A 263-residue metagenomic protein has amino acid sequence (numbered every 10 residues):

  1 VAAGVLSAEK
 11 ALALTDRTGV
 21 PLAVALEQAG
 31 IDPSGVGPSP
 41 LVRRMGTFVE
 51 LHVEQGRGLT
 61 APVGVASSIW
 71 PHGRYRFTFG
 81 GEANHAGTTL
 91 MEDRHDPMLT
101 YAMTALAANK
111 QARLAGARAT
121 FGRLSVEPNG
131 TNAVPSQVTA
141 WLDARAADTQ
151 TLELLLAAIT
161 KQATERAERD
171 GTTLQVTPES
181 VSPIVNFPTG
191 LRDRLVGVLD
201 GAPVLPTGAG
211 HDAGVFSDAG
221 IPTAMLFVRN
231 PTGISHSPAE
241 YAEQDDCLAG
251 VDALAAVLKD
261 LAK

Functional and structural regions predicted by a protein language model:
V1-Q150: Midchain, well-structured core segments that form catalytic/ion-binding scaffolds
A3, A23, E27, R76-F77 (+6 more regions): Predominant activation on well-ordered alpha-helical scaffold segments within soluble catalytic domains
P62-G64, F79, A157, G190-R194: A generic structural signal for tightly packed, nonpolar segments enriched in small/aliphatic residues
D93-D96, F187-G190, A242-D246: Alpha-helix N-cap and loop-to-helix initiation/capping positions
Q111-A119, A167-T173, L199-A202: Short secondary-structure junctions
T120-G130, W141-D148, T173-R192, G214: A short beta-alpha structural unit
S136, A202-A256: Zn-dependent metallopeptidase/amidohydrolase metal-coordination segment
L154-T164: Short amphipathic alpha-helices in soluble, non-transmembrane regions that often serve as interface/regulatory elements
